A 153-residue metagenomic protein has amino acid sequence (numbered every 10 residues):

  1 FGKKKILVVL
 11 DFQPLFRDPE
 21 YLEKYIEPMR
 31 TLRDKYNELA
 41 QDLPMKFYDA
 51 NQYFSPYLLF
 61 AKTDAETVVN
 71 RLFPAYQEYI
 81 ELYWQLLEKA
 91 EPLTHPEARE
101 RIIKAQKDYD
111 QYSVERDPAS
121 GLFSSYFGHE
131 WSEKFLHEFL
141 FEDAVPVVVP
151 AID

Functional and structural regions predicted by a protein language model:
F1-V68: Long amphipathic alpha-helical segments with strong coiled-coil/leucine-zipper propensity
Y25, A65, V69-Y76, Y112 (+2 more regions): Intrinsic-disorder-associated interaction segments
L58-E88: A mid-sequence, solvent-exposed acidic-amphipathic segment
E81, Q85-D153: Alpha-helical oligomerization segments
